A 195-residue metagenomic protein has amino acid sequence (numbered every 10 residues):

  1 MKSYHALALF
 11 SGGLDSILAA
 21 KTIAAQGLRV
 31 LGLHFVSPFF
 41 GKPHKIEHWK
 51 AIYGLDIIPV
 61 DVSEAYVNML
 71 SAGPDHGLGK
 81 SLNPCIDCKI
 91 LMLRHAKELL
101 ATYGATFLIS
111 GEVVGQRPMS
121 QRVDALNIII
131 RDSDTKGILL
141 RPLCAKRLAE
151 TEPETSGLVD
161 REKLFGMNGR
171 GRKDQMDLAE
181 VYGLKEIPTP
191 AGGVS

Functional and structural regions predicted by a protein language model:
M1-V181: ATP-dependent adenylation/nucleotidyltransferase module used to activate substrates
K185-P190: Catalytic core of tubulin tyrosine ligase-like
G192-S195: Short, intrinsically disordered, charge-balanced linker/junction segments flanking boundaries in proteins
